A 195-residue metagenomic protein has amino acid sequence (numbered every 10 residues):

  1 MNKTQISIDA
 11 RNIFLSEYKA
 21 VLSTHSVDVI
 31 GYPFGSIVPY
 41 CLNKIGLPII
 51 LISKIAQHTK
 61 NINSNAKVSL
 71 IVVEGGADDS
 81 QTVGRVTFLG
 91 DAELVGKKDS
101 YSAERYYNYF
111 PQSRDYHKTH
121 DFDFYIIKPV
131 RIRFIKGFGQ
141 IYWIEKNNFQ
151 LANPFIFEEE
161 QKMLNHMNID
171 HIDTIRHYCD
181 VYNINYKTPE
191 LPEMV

Functional and structural regions predicted by a protein language model:
M1-N63, I71: An N-terminal domain-cap segment
E17, F110, H171-I172: Residue-level recognition of alpha-helix termini/interfacial anchor residues
V27, I55, G75, I132 (+1 more regions): Residue-level signature for short turns and capping positions that connect secondary-structure elements
I30, K98, R133-I135: Residue-level signal for secondary-structure boundary sites
G35-I37, R85-L89, W143: Well-ordered beta-strand positions in beta-sheet-rich domains
Q57-Y109, S113, T119-F122, K128-R131: Short, structured beta-strand-loop surface elements
T119-V195: C-terminal edge-of-domain segments
